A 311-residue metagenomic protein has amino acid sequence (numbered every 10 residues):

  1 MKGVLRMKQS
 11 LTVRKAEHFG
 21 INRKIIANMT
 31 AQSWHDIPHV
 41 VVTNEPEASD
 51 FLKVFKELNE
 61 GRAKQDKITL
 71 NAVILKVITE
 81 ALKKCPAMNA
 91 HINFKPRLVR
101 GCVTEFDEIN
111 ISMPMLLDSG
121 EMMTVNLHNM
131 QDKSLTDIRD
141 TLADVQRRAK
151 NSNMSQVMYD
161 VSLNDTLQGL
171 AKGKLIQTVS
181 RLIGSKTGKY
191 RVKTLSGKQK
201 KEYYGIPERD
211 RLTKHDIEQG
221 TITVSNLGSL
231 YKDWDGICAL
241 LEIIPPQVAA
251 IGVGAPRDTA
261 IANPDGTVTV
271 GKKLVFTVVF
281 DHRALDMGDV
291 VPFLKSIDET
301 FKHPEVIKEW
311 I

Functional and structural regions predicted by a protein language model:
M1-I311: C-terminal catalytic/motor cores of large multi-domain enzyme assemblies
